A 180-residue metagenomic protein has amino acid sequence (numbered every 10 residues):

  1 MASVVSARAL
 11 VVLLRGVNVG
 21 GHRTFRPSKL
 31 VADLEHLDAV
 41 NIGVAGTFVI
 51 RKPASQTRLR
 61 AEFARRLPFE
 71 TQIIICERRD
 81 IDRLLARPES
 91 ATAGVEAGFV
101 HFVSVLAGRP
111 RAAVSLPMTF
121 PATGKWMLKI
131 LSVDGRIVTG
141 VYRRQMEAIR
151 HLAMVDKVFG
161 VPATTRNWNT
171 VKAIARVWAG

Functional and structural regions predicted by a protein language model:
A2-A45, V49-G180: Surface-exposed, charge/polar-rich loops and edge strands
